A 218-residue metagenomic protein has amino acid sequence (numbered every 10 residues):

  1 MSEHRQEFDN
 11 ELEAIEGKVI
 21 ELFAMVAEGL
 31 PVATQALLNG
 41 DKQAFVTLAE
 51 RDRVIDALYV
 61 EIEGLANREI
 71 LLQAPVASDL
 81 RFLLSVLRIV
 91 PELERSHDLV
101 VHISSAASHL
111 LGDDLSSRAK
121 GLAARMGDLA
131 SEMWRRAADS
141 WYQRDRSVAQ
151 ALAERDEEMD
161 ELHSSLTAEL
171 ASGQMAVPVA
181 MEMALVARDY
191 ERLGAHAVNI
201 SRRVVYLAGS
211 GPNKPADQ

Functional and structural regions predicted by a protein language model:
M1-Q218: Cytosolic, long alpha-helical scaffolding segments
